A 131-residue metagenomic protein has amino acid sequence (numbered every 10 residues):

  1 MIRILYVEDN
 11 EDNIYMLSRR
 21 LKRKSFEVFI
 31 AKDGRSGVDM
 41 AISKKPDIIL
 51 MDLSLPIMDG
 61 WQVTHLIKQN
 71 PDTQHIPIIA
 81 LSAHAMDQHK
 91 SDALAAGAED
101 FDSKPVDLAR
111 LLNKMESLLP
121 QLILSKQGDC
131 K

Functional and structural regions predicted by a protein language model:
E8, K32: Conserved acidic carboxylate
E11-F29: Two-component/phosphorelay signaling modules centered on CheY-like receiver
Y15, V106-E116: C-terminal output helix
I30, L55-M58, D87, A95: Residue-level signal for the "D+5" position in two-component response regulator receiver
D52, S82: Active-site residues of response regulator receiver
P56, H65, Q74, M86: The feature encodes the CheY-like receiver
